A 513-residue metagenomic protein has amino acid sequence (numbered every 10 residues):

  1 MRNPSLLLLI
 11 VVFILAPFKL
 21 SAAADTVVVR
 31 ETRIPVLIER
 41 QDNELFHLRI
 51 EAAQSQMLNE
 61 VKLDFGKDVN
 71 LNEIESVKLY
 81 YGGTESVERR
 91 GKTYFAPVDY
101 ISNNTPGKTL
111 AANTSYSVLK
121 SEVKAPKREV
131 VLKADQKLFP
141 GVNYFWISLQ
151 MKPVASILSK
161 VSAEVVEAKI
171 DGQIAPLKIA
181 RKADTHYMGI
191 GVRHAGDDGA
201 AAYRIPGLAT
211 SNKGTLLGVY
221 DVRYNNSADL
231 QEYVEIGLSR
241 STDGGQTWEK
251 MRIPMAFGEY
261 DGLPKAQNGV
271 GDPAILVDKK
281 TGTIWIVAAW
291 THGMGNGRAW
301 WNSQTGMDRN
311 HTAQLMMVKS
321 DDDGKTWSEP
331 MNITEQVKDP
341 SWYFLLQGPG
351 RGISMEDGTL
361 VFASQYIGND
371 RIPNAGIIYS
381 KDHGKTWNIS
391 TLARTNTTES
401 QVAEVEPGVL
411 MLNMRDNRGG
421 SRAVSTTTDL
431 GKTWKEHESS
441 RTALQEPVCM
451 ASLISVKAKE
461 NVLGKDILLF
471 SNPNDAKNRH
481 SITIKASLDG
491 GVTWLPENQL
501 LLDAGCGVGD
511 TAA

Functional and structural regions predicted by a protein language model:
M1-A24: Bacterial Sec-dependent N-terminal signal peptides
R2-P4, L20, S159-V165, Q499-L500: Composition- and surface-driven signal marking solvent-exposed, interaction-prone regions in large proteins
N3, L45-R49, G358-V361: A generic structural signal for ordered secondary structure
F13-P17, S21, R30-T32, L37 (+1 more regions): Compositionally biased, intrinsically disordered low-complexity segments
A24-H186: Exposed, polar/acidic Ser/Thr-rich sequence context and nearby capping/turn residues that mark flexible linkers
P126, F139-W146, Q150, K178-A513: Asp-box/BNR beta-propeller blade signature and adjacent active/binding-site loops in extracellular glycan-interacting
